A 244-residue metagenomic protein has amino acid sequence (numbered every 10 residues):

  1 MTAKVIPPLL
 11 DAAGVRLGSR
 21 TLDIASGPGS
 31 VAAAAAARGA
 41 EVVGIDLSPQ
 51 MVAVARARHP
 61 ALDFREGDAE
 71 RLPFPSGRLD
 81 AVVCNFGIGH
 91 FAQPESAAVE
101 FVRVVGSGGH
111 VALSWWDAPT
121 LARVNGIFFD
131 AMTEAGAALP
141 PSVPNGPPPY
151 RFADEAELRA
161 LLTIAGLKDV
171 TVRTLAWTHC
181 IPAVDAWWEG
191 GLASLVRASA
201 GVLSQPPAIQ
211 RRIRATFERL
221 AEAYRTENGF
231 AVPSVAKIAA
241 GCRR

Functional and structural regions predicted by a protein language model:
M1-S19: Conserved alpha-helix/loop element of class I SAM-dependent methyltransferases that forms part of the SAM/SAH-binding
R20-L72, S96: Class I SAM-dependent methyltransferase SAM/SAH-binding core
A25-S30, P148-R244: Conserved Class I S-adenosyl-L-methionine
V42, V111-A112, D169: A short hydrophobic/small-residue beta-strand
E70-A81: A short acidic, Gly/Pro-enriched loop at the edge of an enzyme's catalytic core that lines a small-molecule cofactor
A81-P94, D117: A short SAM/SAH-binding and catalytic strip from SAM-dependent methyltransferases
E95-H110: A short glycine-rich, Lys/Arg-flanked "PGG" loop and its adjoining helix->strand segment in the class I
H110-A138: Conserved class I S-adenosyl-L-methionine
